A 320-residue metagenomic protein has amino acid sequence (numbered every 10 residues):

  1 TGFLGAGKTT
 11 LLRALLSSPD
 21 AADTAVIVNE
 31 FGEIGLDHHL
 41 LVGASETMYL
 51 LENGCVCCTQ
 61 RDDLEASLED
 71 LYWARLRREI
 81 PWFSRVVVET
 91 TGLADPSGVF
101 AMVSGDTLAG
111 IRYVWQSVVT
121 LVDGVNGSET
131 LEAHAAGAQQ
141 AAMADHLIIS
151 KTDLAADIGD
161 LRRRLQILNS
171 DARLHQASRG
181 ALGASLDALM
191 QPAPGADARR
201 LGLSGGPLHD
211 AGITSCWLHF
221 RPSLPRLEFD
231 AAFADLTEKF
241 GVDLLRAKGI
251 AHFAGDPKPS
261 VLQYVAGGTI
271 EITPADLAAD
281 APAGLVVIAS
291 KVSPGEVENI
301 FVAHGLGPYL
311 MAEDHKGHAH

Functional and structural regions predicted by a protein language model:
T1, A6, T10-T130: Nucleotide-state-sensitive switch-loop elements of NTP-binding domains
L64, A133, I158-L161: Amphipathic coiled-coil/heptad-repeat helices and related helical stalk/stem segments that mediate oligomerization
R78, G110, A136-Q139, L208: Structural motif
L93, H134, H219-S223: Conserved phosphate/pyrophosphate-binding and hydrolysis machinery centered on Walker-type P-loop NTPases, extending
Y113, S128-A133, Q140, L168-D171: Extended, well-folded catalytic/binding cores that form a central cleft or groove in large enzyme and scaffold domains
Q139-D280, S290-H320: C-terminal accessory "lid"/substrate-recognition subdomains
V287: Flexible loop/N-cap segments at domain edges
